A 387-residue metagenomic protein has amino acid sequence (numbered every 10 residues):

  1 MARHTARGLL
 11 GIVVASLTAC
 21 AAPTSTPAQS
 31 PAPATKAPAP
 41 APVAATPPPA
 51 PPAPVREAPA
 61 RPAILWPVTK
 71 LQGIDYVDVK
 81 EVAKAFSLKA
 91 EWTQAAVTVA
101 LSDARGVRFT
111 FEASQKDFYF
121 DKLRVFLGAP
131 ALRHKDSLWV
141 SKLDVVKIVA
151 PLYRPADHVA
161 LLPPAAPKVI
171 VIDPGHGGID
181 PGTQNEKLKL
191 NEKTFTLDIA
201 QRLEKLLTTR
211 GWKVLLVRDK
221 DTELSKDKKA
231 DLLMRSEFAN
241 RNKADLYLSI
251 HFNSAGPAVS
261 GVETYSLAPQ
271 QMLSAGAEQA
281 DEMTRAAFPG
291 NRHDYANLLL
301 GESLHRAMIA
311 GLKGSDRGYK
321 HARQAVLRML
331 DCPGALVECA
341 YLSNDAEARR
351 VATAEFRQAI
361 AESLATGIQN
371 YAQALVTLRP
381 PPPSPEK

Functional and structural regions predicted by a protein language model:
M1-L10: Bacterial N-terminal signal peptides that target proteins for export
G11-I12, A32: Terminal intrinsically disordered, low-complexity tails
I12-V14, V43: Short hydrophobic transmembrane-like helices used for membrane targeting/insertion
T24-I179, N185, D198, L206 (+1 more regions): Primary recognition of N-terminal secretory signal peptides and signal-anchoring hydrophobic helices
P174-G177, P181, L188, C339 (+1 more regions): Short glycine-rich loop/turn motifs that provide flexible caps or phosphate-binding loops at active sites
L190-K387: Active-site-proximal helix/loop segments of hydrolytic enzymes
